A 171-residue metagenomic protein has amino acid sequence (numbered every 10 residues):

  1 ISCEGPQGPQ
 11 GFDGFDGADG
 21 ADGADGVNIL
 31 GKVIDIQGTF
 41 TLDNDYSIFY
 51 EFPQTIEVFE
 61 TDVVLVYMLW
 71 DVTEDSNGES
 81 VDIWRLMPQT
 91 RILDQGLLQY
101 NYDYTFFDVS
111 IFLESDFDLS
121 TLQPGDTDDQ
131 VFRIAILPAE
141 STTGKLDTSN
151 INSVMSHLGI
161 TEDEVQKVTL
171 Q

Functional and structural regions predicted by a protein language model:
S2-K32: Collagen/collagen-like triple-helix recognition
L30-V131, A135-Q171: Extracellular or exported targeting regions of proteins
